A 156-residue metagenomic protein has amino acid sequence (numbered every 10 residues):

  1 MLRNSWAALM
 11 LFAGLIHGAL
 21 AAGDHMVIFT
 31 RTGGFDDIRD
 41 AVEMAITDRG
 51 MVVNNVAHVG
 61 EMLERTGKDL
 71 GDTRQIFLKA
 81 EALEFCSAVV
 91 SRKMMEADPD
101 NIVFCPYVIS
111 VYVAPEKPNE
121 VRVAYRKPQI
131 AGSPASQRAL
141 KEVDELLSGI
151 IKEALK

Functional and structural regions predicted by a protein language model:
M1-S5: Positively charged n-region of N-terminal signal peptides that target proteins for export
A7-H17: Bacterial N-terminal signal peptides
L20-G50, A57-G60: Terminal, regulation- and interaction-focused segments at domain boundaries
R31-R39, V56, I76, S133-S136 (+2 more regions): Solvent-exposed, acidic/flexible segments
V42, R49-V53, G67, I151-L155: Sec/Tat-exported extracytoplasmic proteins
H58-F104: Compact, glycine-rich, soluble single-domain proteins
Y112-N119: A short, structured loop/turn motif at beta-sheet edges
V123-K156: C-terminal partner/receptor-binding element of secreted or periplasmic proteins
